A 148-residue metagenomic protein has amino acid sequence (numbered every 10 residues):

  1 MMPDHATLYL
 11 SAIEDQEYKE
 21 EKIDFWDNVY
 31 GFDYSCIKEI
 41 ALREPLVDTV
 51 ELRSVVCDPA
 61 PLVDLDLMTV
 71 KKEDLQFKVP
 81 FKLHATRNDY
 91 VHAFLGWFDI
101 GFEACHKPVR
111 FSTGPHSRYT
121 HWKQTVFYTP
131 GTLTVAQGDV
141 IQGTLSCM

Functional and structural regions predicted by a protein language model:
M1-M148: Class I SAM-binding transferase module
